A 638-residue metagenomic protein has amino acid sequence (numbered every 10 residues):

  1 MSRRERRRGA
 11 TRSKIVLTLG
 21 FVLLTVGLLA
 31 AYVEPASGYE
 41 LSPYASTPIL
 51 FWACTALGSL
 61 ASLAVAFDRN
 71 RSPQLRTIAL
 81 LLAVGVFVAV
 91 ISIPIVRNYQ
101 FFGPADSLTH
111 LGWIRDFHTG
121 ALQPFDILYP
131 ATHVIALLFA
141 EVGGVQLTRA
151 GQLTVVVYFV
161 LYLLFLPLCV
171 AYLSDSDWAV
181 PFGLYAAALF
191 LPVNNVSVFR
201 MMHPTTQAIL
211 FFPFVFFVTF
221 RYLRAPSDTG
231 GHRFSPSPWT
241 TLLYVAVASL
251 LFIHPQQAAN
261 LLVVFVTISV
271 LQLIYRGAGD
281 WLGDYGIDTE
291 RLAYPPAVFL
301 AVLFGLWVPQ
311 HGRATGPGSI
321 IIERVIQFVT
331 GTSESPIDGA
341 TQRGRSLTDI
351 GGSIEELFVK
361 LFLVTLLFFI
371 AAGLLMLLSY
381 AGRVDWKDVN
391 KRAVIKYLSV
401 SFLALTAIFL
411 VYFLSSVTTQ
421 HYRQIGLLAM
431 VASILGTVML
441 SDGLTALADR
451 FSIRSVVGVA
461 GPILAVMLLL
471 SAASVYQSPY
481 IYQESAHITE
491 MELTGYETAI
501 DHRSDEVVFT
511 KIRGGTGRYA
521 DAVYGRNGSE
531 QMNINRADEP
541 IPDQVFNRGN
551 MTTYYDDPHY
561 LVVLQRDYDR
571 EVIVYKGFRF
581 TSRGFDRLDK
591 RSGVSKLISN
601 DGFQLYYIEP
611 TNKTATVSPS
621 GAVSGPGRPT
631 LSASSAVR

Functional and structural regions predicted by a protein language model:
M1-P94, G458-A460, R638: Start-transfer (signal-anchor) and selected internal transmembrane alpha helices of multi-pass inner/ER membrane
T11-R12, R71, H232-F234, D280-A293 (+1 more regions): Membrane-interface helix-loop-helix junctions at transmembrane boundaries of multi-pass membrane enzymes, predominantly
L24, M430, A446-R638: Extracytoplasmic
A83-V90, L137, E141, V155-Q272 (+1 more regions): Membrane-embedded helix bundles of polyisoprenyl
D106, V198-P204, A208, T229-F234 (+2 more regions): Transmembrane catalytic cores of multi-pass membrane glycosyltransferases and polysaccharide-assembly enzymes
F125-L147: Short hydrophobic/aromatic helix or loop-helix immediately within or flanking a transmembrane segment in polytopic
R221-S237, Q272-D284, G436-V459: Membrane-interface junctions at the ends of membrane-embedded or membrane-associated helices
A259-N260, V400-L403, L414-A448: Hydrophobic/aromatic-rich transmembrane helices and adjacent perimembrane loops
